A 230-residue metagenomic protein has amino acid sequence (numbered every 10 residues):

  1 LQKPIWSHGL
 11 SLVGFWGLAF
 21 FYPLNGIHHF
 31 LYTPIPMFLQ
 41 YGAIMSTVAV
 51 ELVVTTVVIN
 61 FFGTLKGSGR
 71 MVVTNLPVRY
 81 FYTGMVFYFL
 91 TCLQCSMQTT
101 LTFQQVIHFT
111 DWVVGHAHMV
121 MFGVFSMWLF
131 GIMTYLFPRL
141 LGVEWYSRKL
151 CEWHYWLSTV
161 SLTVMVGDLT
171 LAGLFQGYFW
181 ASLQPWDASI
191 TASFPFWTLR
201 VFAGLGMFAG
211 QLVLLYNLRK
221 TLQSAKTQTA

Functional and structural regions predicted by a protein language model:
L1-V13, I27-Y41, V57-Y80, M97-V113 (+3 more regions): Juxtamembrane membrane-water interface segments of multi-pass membrane proteins, especially cytoplasmic-side
L10-L24, Y41, V48, V164: Catalytic-domain carbohydrate-binding cleft regions of carbohydrate-active enzymes
W16-Y22, V53, R79-Q98, F122-M127 (+1 more regions): Alpha-helical transmembrane segments of multi-pass integral membrane proteins
Y41-V53, G115-V124, W197-M207: Alpha-helical transmembrane segments of polytopic membrane proteins
C92, V113-G115, S158: Short conserved micro-motifs on helix faces and helix-strand junctions that flank and scaffold key functional residues
C151-V164, A203: Flexible, acidic glycine-rich loops studded with aromatic residues
